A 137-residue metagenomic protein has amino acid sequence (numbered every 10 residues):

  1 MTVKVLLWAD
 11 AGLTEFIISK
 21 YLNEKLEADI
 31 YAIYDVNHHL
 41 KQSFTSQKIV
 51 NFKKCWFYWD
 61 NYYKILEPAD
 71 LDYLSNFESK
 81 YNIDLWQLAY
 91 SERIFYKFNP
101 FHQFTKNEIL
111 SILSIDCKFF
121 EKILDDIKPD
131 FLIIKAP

Functional and structural regions predicted by a protein language model:
M1-G12, I33-N37, T105: Nucleotide-activated donor-dependent transferases that construct or modify glycoconjugates
L7-I17, I134-A136: A short, glycine/small-residue-rich beta-strand->loop->alpha-helix junction that serves as a flexible
Y21, K25-F120: Conserved N-terminal ligand/cofactor-binding loop architecture of enzyme catalytic domains
K128-I133: Proline-aspartate-enriched helix->loop->beta-strand connector
